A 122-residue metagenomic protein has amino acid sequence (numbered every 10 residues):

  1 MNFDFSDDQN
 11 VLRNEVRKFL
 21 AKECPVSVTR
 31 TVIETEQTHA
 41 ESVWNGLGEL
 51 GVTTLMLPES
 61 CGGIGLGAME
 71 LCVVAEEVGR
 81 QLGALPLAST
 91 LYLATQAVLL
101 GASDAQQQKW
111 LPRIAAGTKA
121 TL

Functional and structural regions predicted by a protein language model:
M1-D8: Intrinsic disorder at enzyme termini
V11, E15-K18: A non-catalytic, amphipathic alpha-helix used as a structural packing/dimerization or gating element in enzyme scaffolds
A21-L122: Glycine-rich flavin
